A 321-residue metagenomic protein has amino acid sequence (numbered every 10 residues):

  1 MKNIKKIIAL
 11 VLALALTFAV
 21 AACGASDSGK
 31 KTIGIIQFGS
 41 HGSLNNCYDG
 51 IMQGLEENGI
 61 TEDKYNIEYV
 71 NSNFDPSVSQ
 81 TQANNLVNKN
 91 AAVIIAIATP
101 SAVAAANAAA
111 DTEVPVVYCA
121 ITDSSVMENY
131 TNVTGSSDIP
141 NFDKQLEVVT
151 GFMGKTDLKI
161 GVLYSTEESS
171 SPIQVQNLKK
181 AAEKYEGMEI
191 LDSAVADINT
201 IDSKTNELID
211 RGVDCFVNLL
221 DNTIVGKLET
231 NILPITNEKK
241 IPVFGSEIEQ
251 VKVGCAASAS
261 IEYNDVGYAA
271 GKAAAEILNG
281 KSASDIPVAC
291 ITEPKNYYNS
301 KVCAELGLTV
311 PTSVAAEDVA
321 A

Functional and structural regions predicted by a protein language model:
M1-T32, E57: Short, low-complexity disordered leader/linker segments with a strong preference for bacterial N-terminal type II
T32-N58, E68-S77, E167, N222-K227: Extracytoplasmic "Venus flytrap"
I33-I35, I51, D138-Y185, I286-C303: An alpha-beta-alpha
G34-I36, L86-T99, V117, I160-L163 (+2 more regions): Periplasmic-binding protein-like
S72, P76-A92, A104, T200-D214: Short, well-structured alpha-helical segments in soluble
A104, A108-D143, G245-A257: Flexible loop/hinge segments that line or gate small-molecule binding clefts
D123-N129, T134-K159, I261-K281: Hydrophobic alpha-helical segments within soluble ligand-binding/sensing domains
E276-A321: Hinge/cleft segment of the Venus flytrap/periplasmic-binding protein
